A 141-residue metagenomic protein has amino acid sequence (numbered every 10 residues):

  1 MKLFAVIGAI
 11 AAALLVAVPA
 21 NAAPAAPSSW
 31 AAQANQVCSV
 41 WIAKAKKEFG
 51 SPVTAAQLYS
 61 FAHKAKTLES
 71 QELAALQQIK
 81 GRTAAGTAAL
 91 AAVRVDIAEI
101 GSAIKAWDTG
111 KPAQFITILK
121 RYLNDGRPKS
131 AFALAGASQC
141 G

Functional and structural regions predicted by a protein language model:
F4-W30: C-terminal region of N-terminal signal peptides and the immediate post-cleavage residues of exported proteins
P27-A106, Q114-C140: Alpha-helical segments in soluble extracytoplasmic regions
